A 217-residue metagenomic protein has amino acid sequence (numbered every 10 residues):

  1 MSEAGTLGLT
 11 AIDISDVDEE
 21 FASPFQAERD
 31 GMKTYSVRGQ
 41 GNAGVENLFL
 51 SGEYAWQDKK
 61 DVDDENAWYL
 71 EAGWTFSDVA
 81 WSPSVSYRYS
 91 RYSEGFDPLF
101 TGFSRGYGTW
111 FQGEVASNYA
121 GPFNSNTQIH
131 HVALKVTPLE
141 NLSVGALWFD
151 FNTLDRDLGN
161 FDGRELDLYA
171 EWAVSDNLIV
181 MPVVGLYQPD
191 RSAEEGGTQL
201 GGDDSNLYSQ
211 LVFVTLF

Functional and structural regions predicted by a protein language model:
M1-F96, T137-L142, W148-N152, D157-L168 (+3 more regions): Signature for the C-terminal beta-barrel architecture of outer-membrane proteins
E20-S23, F111-Y119, S125, E195-G197: Extracytoplasmic loops and strand-loop junctions of Gram-negative outer membrane beta-barrel proteins
Y87, V132-L134, A170, M181-P182 (+1 more regions): Hydrophobic, well-ordered secondary-structure elements that form the walls of internal hydrophobic environments
Y92, A120, H130-A133, F149: C-terminal functional module detector
E94-P122: Outer-membrane pore/translocation modules
S125-E140: Internal helical hairpin/lid segments
N126-I129, T153-L158, Y169, N177 (+2 more regions): C-terminal functional modules
A173-F217: Predominantly the C-terminal beta-signal and adjacent terminal strand-loop region of outer-membrane beta-barrel
